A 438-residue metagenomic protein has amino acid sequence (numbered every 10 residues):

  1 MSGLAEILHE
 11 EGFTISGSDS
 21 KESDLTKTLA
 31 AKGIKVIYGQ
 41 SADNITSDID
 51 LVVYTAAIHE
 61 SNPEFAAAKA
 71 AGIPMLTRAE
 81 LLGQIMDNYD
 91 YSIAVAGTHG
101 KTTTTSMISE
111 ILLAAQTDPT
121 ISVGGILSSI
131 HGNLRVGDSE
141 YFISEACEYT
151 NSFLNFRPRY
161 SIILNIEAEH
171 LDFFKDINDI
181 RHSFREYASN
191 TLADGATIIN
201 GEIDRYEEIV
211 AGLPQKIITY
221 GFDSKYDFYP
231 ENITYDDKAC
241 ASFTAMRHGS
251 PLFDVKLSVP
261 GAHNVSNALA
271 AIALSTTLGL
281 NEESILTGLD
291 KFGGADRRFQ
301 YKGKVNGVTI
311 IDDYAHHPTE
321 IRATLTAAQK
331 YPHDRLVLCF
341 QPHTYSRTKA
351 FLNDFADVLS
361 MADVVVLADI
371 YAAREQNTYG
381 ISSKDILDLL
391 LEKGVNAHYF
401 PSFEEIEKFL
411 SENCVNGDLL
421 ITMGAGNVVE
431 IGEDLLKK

Functional and structural regions predicted by a protein language model:
I7, E11, Y89, K238-A239 (+2 more regions): Nucleotide phosphate-binding/pyrophosphate-handling subdomain across enzymes that bind or process nucleotide phosphates
I7-F13, A30, D43-S47, A56-G201 (+4 more regions): Phosphate-binding loop of NTP-binding sites
E11-T28: NAD(P)-binding Rossmann-fold cofactor-contacting core
D19, I37-Q40, L76-G83, S122-G125 (+4 more regions): Beta-strand->loop->alpha-helix junctions that form or flank phosphate-binding loops in nucleotide-handling enzymes
S47-L51, E140, N416-D418: Short acidic/histidine-rich motifs immediately flanking catalytic phosphotransfer sites in two-component signaling
A67-P74, D179, N190-G195, A323-P332 (+1 more regions): P-loop/Walker A phosphate-binding loop and immediately adjacent motor/lid segment at beta-alpha junctions
A356-N416: C-terminal helical cap/extension that packs against the catalytic core of soluble nucleotide-cofactor enzymes
E405-L436: A glycine-rich beta-strand to alpha-helix segment that forms a phosphate/ribose-binding loop at ligand/cofactor sites
